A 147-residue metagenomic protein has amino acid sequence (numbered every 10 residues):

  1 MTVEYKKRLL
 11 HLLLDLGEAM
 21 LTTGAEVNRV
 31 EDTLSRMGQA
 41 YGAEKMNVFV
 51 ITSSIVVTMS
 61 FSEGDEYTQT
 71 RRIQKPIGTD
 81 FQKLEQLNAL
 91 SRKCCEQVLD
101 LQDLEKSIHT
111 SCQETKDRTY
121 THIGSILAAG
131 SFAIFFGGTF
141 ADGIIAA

Functional and structural regions predicted by a protein language model:
M1-V98: Soluble N-terminal domains of membrane-associated systems
L16, S107, G130-S131: Short, hydrophobic/aromatic alpha-helical segments in well-folded domains
R92-L101, D142, A146-A147: Short secondary-structure transition/capping segments
L99-K106, F136: N-terminal loops that bind phosphate or other acidic moieties and the adjacent beta-alpha structural core
E105-Q113: Cytosolic juxtamembrane amphipathic/interface segments immediately preceding and feeding into a transmembrane helix
T115-A147: Core alpha-helical transmembrane segments of integral membrane proteins
